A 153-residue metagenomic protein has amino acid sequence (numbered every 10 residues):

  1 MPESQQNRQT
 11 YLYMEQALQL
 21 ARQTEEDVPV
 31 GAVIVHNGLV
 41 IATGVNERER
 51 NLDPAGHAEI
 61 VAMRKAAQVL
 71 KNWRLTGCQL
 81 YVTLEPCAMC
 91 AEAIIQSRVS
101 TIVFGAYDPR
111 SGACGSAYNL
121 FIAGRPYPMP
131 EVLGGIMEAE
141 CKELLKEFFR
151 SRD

Functional and structural regions predicted by a protein language model:
M1-D27, W73, M89-D153: Zinc-dependent deaminase
V30-G38: Short beta-strand scaffold segments in enzyme catalytic cores
I41-R48: Short beta->alpha transition motifs characteristic of CBS
R48, V82, A106: Residues that line or immediately flank small-molecule/substrate-binding pockets and catalytic motifs
R50-V61: A short, polar/charged loop-to-alpha-helix boundary motif
E59-W73: Short, charged low-complexity linear segments at domain edges
N72-L84: Immediate flanking context of iron-sulfur cluster ligation sites
